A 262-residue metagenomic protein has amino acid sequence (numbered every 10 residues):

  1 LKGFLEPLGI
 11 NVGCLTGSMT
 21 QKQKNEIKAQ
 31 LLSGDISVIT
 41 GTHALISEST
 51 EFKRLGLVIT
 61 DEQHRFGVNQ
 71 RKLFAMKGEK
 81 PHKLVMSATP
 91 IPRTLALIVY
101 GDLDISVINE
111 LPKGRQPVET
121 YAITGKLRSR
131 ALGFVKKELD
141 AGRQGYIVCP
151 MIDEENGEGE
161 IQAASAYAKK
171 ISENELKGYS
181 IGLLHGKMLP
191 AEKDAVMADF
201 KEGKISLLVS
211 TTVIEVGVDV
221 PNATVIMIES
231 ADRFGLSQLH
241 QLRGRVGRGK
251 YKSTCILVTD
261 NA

Functional and structural regions predicted by a protein language model:
L1-A262: Inter-lobe coupling/hinge segments of SF2-like helicase ATPases
